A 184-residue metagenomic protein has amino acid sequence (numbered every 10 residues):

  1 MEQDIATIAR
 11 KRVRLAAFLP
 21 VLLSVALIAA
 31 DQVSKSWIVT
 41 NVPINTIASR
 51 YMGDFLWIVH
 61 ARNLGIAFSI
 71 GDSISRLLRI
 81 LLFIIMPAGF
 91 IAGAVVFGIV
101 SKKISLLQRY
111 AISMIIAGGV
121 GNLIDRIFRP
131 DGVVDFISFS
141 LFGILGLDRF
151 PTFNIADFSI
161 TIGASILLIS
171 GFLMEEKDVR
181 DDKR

Functional and structural regions predicted by a protein language model:
M1-R184: Alpha-helical transmembrane bundles and membrane-interface segments of multipass inner-membrane proteins
